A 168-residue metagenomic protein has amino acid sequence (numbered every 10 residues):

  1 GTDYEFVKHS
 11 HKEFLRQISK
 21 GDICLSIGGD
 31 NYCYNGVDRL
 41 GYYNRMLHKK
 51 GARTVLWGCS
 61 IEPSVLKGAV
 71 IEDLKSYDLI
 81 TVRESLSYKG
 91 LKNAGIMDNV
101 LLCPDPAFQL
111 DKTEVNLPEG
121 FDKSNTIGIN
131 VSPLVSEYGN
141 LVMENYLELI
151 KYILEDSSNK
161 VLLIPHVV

Functional and structural regions predicted by a protein language model:
G1-V168: Active-site anion-handling motifs in enzyme catalytic cores
